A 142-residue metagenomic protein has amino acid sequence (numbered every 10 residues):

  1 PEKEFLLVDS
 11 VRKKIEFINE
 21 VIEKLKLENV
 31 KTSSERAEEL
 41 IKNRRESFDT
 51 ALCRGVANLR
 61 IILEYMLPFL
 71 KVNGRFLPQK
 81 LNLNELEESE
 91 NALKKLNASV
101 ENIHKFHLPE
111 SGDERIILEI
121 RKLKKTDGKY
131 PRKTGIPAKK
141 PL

Functional and structural regions predicted by a protein language model:
P1-A57, L63-M66: Conserved SAM/SAH cofactor-binding pocket of Class I
K14, L83-L86: Short gly/pro/ser/thr-enriched loop/turn and capping motifs at secondary-structure boundaries
N19-K24, E87-N97: Active-site-proximal loop->helix
T50-C53, R75-Q79: Short catalytic-loop micro-motif centered on adjacent basic/acidic residues
V56-L59, N82-N84: Short beta->alpha connector loops
L70-V72: Helix-to-beta-strand junctions that scaffold the AdoMet/dcAdoMet cofactor pocket in Class I SAM-dependent enzymes
Q79-L83, K105: Short strand-turn motif at the edge of the Rossmann-like AdoMet-binding core
E90-L142: SAM/dcSAM-binding transferase cores
